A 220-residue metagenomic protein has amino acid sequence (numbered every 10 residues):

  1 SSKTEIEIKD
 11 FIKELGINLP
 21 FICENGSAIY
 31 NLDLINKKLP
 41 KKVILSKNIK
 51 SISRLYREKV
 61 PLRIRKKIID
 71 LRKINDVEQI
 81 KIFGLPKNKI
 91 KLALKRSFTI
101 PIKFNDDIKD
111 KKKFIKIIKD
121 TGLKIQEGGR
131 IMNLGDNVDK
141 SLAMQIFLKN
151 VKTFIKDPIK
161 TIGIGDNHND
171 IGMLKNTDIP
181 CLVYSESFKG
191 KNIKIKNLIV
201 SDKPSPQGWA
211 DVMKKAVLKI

Functional and structural regions predicted by a protein language model:
S2-R72: Active-site phosphate-binding/coordination module
E5-K9, K111, S141, D170-I171: Short, well-ordered alpha-helical microsegments
F11, Q79, G172-M173: Hydrophobic/aromatic ligand-binding patch that stacks against planar heteroaromatic rings of cofactors or nucleotides
L15-I17, N25, T121, N176-D178 (+1 more regions): Short, structured coil segments at secondary-structure junctions
N18-E24, N88-I90, P180-S185: Short hydrophobic/aromatic-enriched beta-strand-loop microsegments
P20, K67, K124, N197-I199: Conserved beta-strand segments of alpha/beta enzyme cores
R63-I162: Conserved acidic, metal-coordinating active-site core of Asp-based, Mg2+-dependent phosphoryl-transfer enzymes
I131-I220: Mg2+-dependent phosphoryl-transfer enzymes with acidic/Ser/Thr/Gly-rich catalytic loops
